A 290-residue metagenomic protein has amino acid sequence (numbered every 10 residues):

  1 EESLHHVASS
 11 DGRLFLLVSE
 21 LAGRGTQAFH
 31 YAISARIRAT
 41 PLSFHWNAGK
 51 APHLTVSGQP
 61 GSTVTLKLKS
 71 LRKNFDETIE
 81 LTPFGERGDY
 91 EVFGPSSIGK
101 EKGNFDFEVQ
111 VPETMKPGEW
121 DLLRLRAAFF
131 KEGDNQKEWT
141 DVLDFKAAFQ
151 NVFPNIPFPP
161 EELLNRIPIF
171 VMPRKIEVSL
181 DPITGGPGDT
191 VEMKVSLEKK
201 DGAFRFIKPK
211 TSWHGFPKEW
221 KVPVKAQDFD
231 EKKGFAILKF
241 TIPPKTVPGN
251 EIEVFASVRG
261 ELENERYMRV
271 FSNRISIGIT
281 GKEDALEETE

Functional and structural regions predicted by a protein language model:
E2-L4, V64, G103-F107, V191 (+1 more regions): Short strand-edge motifs at loop-to-beta-strand transitions and within beta-strands of extracellular beta-rich domains
S3-K69, K73-F75, R126-L143, I176-D181 (+1 more regions): C-terminal edge strands of extracellular/lumenal beta-sandwich accessory domains
V7-S9, S96-F105, T114, A226-A236 (+1 more regions): Short proline/glycine- and polar residue-rich coil/turn motifs
S9-D11, Q59-P60, K100, P117 (+2 more regions): Surface-exposed loops/turns
G25-A28, E113-R124, P244-E253: Short glycine/proline/serine/threonine-rich loop/turn segments at secondary-structure transition edges
A35-Q59, F149-P182, G278-E290: Low-complexity, Pro/Ser/Thr- and charge-rich linker/hinge segments at domain boundaries
L66-R72, V109, M193-K199, F240: Aromatic/hydrophobic beta-strand junction motif of beta-rich domains
P83-P95, S212-V224: Short, solvent-exposed loop/linker segments at beta-strand-coil boundaries, enriched for Pro/Gly and Ser/Thr
